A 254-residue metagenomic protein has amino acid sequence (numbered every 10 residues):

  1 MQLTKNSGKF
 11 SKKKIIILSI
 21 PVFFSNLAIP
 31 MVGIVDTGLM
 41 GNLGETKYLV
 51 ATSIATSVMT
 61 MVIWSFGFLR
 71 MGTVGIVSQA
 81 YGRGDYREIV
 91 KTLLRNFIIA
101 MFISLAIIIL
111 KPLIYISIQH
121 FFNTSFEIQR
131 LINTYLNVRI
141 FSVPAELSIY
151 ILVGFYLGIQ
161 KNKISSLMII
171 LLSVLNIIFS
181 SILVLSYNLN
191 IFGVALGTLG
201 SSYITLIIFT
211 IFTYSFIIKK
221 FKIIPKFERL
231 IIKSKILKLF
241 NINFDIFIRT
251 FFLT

Functional and structural regions predicted by a protein language model:
M1-S19, V77-S142, L175, I182-F247: Short alpha-helical transmembrane segments in multi-pass integral membrane proteins
K12-M31, V35, V58-S65, F141 (+4 more regions): Residue-level signal for short hydrophobic patches within transmembrane helices of multi-pass membrane transporters
N26-I34, I108, P112, S173 (+1 more regions): Recurrent gating helices in multi-pass secondary carriers
M31-V50, Q119-F126, I182-L189, F251-T254: Helix-terminus/linker motif at the lipid-water interface of multi-pass membrane proteins
G44-S57, I132, L136, A195: Small-residue hotspots at the loop-to-helix junctions and early N-terminal turns of transmembrane alpha-helices
L49-I109, E146-Q160, I164-S165: Small-residue-rich hydrophobic transmembrane alpha-helices
G67-M71, V138-G158, S165-N176, V194-T210: Short runs within selected transmembrane alpha-helices of multi-pass transporters and secretion channels
